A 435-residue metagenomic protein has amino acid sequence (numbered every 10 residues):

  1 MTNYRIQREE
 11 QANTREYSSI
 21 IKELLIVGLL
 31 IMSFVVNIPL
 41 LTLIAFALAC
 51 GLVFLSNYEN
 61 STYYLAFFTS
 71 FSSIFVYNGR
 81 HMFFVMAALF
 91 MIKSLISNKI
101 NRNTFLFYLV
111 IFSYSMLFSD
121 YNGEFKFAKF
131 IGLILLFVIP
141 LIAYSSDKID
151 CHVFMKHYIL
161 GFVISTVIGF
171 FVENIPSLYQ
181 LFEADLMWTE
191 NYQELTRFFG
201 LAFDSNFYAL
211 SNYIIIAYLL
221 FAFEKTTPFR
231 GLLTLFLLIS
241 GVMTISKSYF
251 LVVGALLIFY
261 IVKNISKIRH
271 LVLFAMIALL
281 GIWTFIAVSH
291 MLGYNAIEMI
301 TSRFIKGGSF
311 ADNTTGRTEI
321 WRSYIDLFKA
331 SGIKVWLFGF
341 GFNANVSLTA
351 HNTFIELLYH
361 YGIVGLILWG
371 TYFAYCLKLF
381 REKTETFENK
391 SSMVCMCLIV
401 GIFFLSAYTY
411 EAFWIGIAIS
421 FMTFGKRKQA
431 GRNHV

Functional and structural regions predicted by a protein language model:
M1-S18, S56, S97-K99, K225 (+2 more regions): A juxtamembrane structural motif centered on a specific transmembrane helix
T2-S94, I415: N-terminal signal-anchor transmembrane segment
Y58-S61, S94-T104, A222-L232, I265-V272 (+1 more regions): Membrane-interface helix-loop-helix junctions at transmembrane boundaries of multi-pass membrane enzymes, predominantly
M82-A87, N103-S145, H157-I159: Aromatic-anchored transmembrane helix interface
M155-E183, A202-K263: Alpha-helical transmembrane segments of multi-pass inner-membrane proteins
F171-N174, N264-G307, F328-A330: A membrane-periplasm/extracellular boundary helix in multi-pass inner-membrane enzymes that assemble envelope glycans
T227-R230, G254, I258-I261, H360-I402 (+1 more regions): Hydrophobic transmembrane alpha-helices and their immediate junctions
I305-V364, E382: Long extracytoplasmic/lumenal interhelical loops at the membrane interface of multi-pass membrane proteins
